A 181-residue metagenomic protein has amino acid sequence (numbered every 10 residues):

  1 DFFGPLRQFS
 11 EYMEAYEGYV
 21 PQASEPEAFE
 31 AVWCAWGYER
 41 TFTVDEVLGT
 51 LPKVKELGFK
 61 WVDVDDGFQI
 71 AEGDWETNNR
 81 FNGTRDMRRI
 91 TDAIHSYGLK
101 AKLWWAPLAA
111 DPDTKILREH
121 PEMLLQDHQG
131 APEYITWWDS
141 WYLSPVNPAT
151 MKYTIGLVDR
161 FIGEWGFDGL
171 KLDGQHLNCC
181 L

Functional and structural regions predicted by a protein language model:
D1-V32, G37-L57, W61, G169: Carbohydrate-recognition beta-sandwich/jelly-roll modules in extracellular/periplasmic carbohydrate-active proteins
F2-V20, G83-W138: Glycine-rich, aromatic-flanked loop segments that form ligand/cofactor-binding clefts across common enzyme folds
A28-E30, E39-T41, L103-E164, N178: Active-site-adjacent "subsite" loops/lids of carbohydrate-active enzymes
V32-W36, D65, K102-A106, K171-Q175: A cross-family glycoside hydrolase active-site/sugar-binding cleft signature
V44, L48, F81-T84, R88 (+1 more regions): Non-membrane alpha-helical structural segments and their capping/turn regions in soluble enzymes
G49-P52, R85-S96, G156, R160: Alpha-helical scaffolding segments of alpha/beta enzyme cores, especially the outer helices of TIM-barrel or partial
L57-F68, Y153-L181: Active-site groove signature of glycoside hydrolases
Q69-N79: Glycine-rich, proline-tolerant flexible connector loops at the mouths of alpha/beta enzymes
